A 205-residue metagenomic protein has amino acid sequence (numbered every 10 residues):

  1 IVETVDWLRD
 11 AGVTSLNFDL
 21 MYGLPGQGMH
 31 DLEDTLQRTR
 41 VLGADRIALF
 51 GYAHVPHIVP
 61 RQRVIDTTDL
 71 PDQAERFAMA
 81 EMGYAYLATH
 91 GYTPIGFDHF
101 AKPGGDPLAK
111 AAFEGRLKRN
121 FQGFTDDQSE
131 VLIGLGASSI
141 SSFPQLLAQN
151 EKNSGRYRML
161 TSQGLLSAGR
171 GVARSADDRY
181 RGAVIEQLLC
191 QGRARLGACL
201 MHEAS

Functional and structural regions predicted by a protein language model:
I1-E203: C-terminal scaffold of the Radical SAM
